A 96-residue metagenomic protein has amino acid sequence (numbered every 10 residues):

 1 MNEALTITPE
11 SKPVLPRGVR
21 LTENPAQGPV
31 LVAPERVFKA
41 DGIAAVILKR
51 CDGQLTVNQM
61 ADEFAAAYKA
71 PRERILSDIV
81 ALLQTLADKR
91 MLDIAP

Functional and structural regions predicted by a protein language model:
M1-K49, A95: Acidic, low-complexity/disordered tracts enriched in E/D and polar residues
A33-P96: Long, charge-rich, low-complexity alpha-helical segments
